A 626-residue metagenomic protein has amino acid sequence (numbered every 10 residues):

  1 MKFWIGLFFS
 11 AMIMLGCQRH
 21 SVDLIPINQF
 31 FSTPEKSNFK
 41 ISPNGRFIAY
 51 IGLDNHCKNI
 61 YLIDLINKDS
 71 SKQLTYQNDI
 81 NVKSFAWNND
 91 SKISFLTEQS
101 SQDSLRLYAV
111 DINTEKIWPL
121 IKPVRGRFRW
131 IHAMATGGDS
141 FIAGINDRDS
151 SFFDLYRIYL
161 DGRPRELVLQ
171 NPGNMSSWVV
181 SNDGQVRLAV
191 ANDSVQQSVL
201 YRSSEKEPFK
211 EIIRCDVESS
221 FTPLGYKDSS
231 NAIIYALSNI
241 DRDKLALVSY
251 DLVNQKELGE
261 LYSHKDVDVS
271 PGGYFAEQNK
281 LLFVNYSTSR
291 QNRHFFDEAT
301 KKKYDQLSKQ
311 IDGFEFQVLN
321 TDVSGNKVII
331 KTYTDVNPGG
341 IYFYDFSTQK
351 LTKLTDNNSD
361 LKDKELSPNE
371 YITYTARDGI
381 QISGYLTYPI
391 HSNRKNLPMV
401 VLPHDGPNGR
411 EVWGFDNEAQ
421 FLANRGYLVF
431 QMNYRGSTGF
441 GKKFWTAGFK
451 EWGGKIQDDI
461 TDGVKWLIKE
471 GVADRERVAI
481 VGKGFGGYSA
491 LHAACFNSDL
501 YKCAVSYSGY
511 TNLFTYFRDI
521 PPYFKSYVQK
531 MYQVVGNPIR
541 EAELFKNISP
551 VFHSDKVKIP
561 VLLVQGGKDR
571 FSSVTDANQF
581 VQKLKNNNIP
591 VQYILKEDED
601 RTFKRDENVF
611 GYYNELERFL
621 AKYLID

Functional and structural regions predicted by a protein language model:
W4-M12: Sec-dependent N-terminal signal peptides
L15-G16: C-terminal motif of bacterial Sec signal peptides marking the signal peptidase cleavage site
D23-D54: Mature N-terminal segment immediately following signal peptide/propeptide cleavage in secreted/periplasmic
F31-S37, N55-I60, Q77-V82, D90-K92 (+4 more regions): Peripheral, non-catalytic segments that deliver or gate enzyme domains
Y50-L74: Beta-propeller domains
T75, T97, I121, N433 (+1 more regions): Residue-level recognition of beta-strand->loop/alpha-helix junctions
D360-E476, K483-G484, R518-V528: Cap/lid segment of the alpha/beta-hydrolase catalytic domain
Y434-D626: Active-site-proximal cap/loop segments of hydrolase catalytic domains
